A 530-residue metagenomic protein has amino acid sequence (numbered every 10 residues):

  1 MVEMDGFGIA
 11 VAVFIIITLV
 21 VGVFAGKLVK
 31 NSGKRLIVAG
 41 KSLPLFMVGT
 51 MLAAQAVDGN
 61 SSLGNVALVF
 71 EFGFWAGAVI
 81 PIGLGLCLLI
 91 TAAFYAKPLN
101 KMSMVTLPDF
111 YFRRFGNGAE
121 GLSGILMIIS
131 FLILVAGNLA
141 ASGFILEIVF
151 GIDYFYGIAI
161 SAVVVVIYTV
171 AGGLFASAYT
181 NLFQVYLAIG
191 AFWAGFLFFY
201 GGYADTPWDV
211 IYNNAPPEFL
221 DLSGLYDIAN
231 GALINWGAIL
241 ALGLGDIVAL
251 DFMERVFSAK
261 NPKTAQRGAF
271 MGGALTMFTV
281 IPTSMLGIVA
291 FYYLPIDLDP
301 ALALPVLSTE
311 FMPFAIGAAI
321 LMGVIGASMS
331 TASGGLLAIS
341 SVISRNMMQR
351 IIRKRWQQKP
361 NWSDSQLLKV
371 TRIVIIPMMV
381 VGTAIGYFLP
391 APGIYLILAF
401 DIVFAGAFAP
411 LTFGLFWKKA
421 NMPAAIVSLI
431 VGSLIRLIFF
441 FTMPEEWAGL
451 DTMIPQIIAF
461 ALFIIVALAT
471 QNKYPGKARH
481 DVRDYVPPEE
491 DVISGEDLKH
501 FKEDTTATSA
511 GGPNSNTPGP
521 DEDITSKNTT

Functional and structural regions predicted by a protein language model:
M1-T530: Membrane-embedded helix-loop-helix hairpins and adjacent transmembrane boundary segments in multi-pass transporters
